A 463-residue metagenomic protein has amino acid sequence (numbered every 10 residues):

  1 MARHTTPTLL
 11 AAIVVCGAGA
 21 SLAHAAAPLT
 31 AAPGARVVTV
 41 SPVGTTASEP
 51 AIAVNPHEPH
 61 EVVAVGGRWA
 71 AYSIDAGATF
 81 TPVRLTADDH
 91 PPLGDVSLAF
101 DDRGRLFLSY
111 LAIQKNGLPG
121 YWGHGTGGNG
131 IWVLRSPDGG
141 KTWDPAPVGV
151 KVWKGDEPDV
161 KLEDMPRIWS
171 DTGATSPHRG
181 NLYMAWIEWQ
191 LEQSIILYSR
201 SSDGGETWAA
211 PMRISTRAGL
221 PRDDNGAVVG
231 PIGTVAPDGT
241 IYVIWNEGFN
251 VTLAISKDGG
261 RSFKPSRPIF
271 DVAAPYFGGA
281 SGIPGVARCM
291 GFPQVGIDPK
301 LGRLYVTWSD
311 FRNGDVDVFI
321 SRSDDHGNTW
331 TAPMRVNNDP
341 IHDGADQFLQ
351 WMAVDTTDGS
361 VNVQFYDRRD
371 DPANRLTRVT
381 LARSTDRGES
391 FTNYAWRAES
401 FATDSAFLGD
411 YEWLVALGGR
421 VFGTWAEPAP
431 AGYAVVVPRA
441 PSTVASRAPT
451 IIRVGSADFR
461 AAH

Functional and structural regions predicted by a protein language model:
M1-T5: Positively charged n-region of N-terminal signal peptides that target proteins for export
T8-S21: Bacterial N-terminal signal peptides
A25-H463: Extracellular, repeat-based ectodomains that mediate carbohydrate processing or recognition
